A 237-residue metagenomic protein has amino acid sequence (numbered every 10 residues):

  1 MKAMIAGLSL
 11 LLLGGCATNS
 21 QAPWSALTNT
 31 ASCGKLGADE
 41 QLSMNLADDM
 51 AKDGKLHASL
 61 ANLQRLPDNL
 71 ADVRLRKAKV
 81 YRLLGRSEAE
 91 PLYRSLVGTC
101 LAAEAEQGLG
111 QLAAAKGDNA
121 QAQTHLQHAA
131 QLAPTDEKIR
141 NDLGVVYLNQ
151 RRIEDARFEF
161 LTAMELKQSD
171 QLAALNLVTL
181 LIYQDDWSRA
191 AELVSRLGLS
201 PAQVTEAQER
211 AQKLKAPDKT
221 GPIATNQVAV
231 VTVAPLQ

Functional and structural regions predicted by a protein language model:
C16-D72, L83, V233-Q237: N-terminal leader/linker segments that initiate helical-solenoid repeat arrays
Q21-A31, L180-Q237: Terminal, low-structured helical/coil segments at or just beyond the last alpha-helical repeat
G37, D68, C100-L101, P134 (+2 more regions): Short coil turns that delineate tetratricopeptide repeat
E40, A71-R74, A103-E104, E137-K138 (+2 more regions): Helix-start (N-cap) detector for alpha-helical repeat units in TPR-like alpha-solenoids, especially tetratricopeptide
S59, A89-E90, A122, A156 (+1 more regions): Single-residue signature of alpha-solenoid repeat helices
